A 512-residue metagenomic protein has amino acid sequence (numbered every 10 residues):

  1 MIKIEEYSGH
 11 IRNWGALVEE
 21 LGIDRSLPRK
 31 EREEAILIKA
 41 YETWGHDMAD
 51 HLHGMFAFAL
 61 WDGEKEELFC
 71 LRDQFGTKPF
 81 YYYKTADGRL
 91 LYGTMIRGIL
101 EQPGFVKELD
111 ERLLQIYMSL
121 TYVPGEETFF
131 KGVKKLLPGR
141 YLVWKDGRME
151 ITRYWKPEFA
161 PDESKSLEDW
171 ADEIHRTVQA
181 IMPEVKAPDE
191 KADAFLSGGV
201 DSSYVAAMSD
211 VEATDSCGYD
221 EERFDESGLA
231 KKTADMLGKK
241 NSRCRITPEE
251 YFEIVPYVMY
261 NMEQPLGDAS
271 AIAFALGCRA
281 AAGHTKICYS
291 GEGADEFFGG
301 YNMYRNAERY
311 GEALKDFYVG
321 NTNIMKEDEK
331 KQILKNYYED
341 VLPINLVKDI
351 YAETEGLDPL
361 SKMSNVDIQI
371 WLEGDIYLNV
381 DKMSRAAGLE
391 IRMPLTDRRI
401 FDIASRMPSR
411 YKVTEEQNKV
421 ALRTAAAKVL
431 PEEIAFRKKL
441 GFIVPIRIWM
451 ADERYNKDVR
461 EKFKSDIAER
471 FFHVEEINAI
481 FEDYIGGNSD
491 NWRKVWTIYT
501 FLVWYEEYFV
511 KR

Functional and structural regions predicted by a protein language model:
M1-I4, H10, R493: Extreme N-terminus nucleophile/cap motif
W14-L27, R32, W61-E168: N-terminal segments that mediate ammonia production and transfer in glutamine-dependent amidotransferase systems
L17, L21-I23, I344-P359, S405 (+1 more regions): Short amphipathic alpha-helical segments and their helix-coil junctions
E31-K65: Catalytic core of PPM/PP2C metal-dependent serine/threonine phosphatase domains
I38-E42, Q115-V123, V366-G374, K494-Y508: Short, hydrophobic/amphipathic alpha-helical patches that form generic packing surfaces within helical domains
D50-G54, D73-F75, K134-L136, A281 (+2 more regions): A short catalytic or substrate-binding loop motif that flags glycine-/basic-rich loops and adjacent residues that bind
G63-D87, F159-M363, V380-V429, R447 (+3 more regions): ATP-dependent adenylate-handling active sites, centered on carboxylate activation for C-N bond formation
L430-N488: PAPS-dependent sulfotransferase catalytic core
